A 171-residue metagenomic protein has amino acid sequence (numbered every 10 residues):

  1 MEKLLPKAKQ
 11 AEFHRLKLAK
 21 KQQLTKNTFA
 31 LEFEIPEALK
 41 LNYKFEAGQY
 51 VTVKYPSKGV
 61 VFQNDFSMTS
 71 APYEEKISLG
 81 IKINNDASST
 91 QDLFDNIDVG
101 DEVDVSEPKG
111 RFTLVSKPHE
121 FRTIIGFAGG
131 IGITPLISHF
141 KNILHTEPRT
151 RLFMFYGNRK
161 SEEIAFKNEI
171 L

Functional and structural regions predicted by a protein language model:
E2-E102, S106, R122, T150 (+2 more regions): Ferredoxin-reductase
G48, G130-T134: Gly/Ser/Thr-rich loops at beta-strand to alpha-helix junctions that form or flank small-molecule/cofactor-binding
M68, I133-H145: Histidine-anchored nucleotide/phosphate-binding helix
E107-E120: A short, basic/flexible loop-to-alpha-helix module at the beginning of a structural domain
E120-F121, N142-L152: Conserved S-adenosyl-L-methionine
I125-F127: Conserved beta-strand elements of the Class I
A165-L171: Short, aromatic/basic amphipathic alpha-helical patches
